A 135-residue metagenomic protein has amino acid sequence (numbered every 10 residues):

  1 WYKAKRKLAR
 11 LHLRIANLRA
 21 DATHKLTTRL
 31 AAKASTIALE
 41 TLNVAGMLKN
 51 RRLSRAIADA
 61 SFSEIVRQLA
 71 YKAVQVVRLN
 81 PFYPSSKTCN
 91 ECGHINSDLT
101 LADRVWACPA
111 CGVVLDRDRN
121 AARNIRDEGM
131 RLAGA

Functional and structural regions predicted by a protein language model:
W1-A135: Positively charged, helix-rich recognition surfaces that bind polyanionic ligands
